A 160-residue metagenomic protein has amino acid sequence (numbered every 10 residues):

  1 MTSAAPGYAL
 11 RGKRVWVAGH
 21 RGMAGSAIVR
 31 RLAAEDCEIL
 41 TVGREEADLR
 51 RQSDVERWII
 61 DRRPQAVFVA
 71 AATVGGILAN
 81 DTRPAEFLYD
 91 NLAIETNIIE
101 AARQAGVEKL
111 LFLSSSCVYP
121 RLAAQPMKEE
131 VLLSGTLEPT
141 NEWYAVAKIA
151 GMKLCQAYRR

Functional and structural regions predicted by a protein language model:
M1-R160: N-terminal Rossmann-like NAD(P)+-binding domain of SDR-like oxidoreductases, especially those catalyzing
